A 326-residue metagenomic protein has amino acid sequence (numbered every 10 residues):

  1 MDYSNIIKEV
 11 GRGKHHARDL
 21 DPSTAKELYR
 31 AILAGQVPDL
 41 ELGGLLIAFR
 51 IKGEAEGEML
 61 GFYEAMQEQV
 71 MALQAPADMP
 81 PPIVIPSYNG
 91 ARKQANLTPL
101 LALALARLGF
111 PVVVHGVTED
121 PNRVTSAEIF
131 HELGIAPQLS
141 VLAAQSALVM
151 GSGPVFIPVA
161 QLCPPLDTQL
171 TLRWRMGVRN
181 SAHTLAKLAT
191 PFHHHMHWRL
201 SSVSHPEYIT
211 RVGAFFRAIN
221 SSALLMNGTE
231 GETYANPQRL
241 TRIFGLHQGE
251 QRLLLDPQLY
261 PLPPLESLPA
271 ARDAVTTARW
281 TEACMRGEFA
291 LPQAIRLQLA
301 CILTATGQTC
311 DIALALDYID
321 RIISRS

Functional and structural regions predicted by a protein language model:
M1-Q94, A106-V112, P263-S267, A278-G287 (+1 more regions): Acidic, glycine/proline-rich low-complexity segments that act as flexible tails and inter-domain linkers
L45, F130, A186, L299: Residue-level signal for inorganic ion chemistry
Y63-N89, L142-Q169, L259-Y260: Self-splicing inteins and homing endonuclease
D78-V149: A generic, well-ordered mixed alpha/beta core segment in the N-terminal half of proteins
I85, V112-G116, Q138-S140, F156-P158 (+3 more regions): General beta-strand structural signal in soluble alpha/beta enzymes
V141-S202: Phosphate/diphosphate-binding glycine-rich loops and adjacent basic-rich segments that engage nucleotide
R175-A283, P292: A structural signal for small-residue-enriched, beta-sheet-centric alpha/beta enzyme cores and oligomeric scaffold folds
I295-A305: Short, small-residue alpha-helix embedded
